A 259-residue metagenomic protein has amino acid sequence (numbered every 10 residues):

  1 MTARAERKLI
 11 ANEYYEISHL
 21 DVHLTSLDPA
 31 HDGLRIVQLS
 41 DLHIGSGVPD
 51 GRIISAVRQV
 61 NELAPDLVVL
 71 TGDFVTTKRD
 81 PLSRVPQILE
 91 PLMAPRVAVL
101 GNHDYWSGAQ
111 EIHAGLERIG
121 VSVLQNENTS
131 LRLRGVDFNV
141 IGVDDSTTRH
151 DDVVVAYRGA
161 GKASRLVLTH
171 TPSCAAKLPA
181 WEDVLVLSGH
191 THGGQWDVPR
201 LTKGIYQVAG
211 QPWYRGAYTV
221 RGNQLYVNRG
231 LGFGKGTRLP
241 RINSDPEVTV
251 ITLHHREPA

Functional and structural regions predicted by a protein language model:
M1-I36, S46: Acidic, histidine-bearing metal-coordination/catalytic regions of metal-dependent phosphoesterases
L9-N12, L39-I53, F74-D80, D104-G108 (+2 more regions): Acidic/histidine-rich helix-loop elements that form or flank divalent-metal/phosphate-binding sites at the catalytic
Y15, L24-V37, V121-S122, T129-I141 (+1 more regions): Beta-strand-turn-beta hairpins that frame and shape the catalytic cleft of phosphate-ester-processing enzymes
G33-H43, D137-S146, L166-H170, Q224-G230: Active-site-proximal beta-strand elements of phosphoester/diester hydrolases
V37-S40, L67-D73, R96-N102, L124-E127 (+3 more regions): Active-site neighborhood of phospho(di)ester-bond hydrolases with catalytic His/Asp-centered motifs
G45-R132: Core catalytic region of metal-dependent phosphoesterases/phosphodiesterases, especially metallo-beta-lactamase-like
V97, P172-T252, E257-P258: Conserved beta-sheet core of the metallophosphoesterase superfamily
A114-V121, L133-T169, A175-K177, W181 (+1 more regions): Binuclear metal-dependent hydrolase catalytic cores centered on His/Asp/Glu-rich metal-binding motifs
